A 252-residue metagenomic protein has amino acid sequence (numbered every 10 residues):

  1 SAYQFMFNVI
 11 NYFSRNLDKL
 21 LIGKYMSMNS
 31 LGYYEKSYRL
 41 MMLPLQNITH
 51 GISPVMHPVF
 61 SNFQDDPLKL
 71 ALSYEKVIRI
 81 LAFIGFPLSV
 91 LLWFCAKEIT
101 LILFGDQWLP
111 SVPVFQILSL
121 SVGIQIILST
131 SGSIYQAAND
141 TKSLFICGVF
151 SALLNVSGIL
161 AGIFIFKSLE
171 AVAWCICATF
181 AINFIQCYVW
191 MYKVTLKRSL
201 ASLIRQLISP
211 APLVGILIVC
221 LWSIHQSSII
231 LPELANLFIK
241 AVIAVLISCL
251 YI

Functional and structural regions predicted by a protein language model:
S1-M6, L40-M42, I80-I84, P113-I117 (+6 more regions): Short alpha-helical transmembrane interface motifs in multi-pass membrane proteins
S1-N16, V55-L72, M191-I208: Interhelical loop/hinge segments that connect adjacent transmembrane helices in multipass membrane
F7-N11, R15, Y38, S53 (+6 more regions): Short runs within selected transmembrane alpha-helices of multi-pass transporters and secretion channels
N16-M26, I52, M56-H57, C95-T100 (+1 more regions): Hydrophobic/aromatic end-of-helix segments at the C-terminal termini of transmembrane alpha-helices
I22-M42, A71-L72, D106-F115, L237: Interfacial/gating helices of multi-pass transporter permease domains
S37, M41-I78, A82-G85, G132-A137: Helix-loop junctions and terminal segments of transmembrane helices in multi-pass membrane transport/translocation
L72-I126, L153-F164, G215, V219 (+2 more regions): Alpha-helical transmembrane segments of multi-pass membrane transport and lipid-handling proteins
S151-L154, C175, I204-I252: Transmembrane alpha-helical segments of multi-pass transport proteins
